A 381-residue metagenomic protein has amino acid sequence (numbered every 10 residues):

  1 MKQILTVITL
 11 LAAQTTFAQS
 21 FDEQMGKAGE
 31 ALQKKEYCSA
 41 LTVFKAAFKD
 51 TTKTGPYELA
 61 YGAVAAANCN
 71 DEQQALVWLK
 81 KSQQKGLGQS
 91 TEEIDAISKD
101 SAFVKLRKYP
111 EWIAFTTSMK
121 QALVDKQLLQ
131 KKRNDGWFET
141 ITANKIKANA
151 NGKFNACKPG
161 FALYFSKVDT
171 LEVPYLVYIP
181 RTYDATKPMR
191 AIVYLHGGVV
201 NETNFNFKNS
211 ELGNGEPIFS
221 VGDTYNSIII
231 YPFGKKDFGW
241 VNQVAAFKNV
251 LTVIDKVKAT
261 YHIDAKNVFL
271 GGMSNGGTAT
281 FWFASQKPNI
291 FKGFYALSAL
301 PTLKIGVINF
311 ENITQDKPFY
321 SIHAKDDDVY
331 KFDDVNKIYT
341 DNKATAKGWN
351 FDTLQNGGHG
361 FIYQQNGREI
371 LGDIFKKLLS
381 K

Functional and structural regions predicted by a protein language model:
M1-F21: Bacterial Sec-dependent N-terminal signal peptides
E23-K34, K105-M189, N275, Y339 (+2 more regions): A domain-start/cap signature at the N-terminus of enzymes
K27, Y61-G62: Structural register within alpha-helical repeat arrays
S98, I322, D328, D333-K381: C-terminal catalytic histidine-bearing segment of alpha/beta-hydrolase fold enzymes
T182-K187, F238-S274: Gly/Ser-rich "nucleophile elbow"/oxyanion-hole loop immediately N-terminal to the catalytic nucleophile in hydrolases
A191, L195-L251: Active-site machinery of serine-nucleophile hydrolases
A259-T260, K266-Q315: Primarily recognizes the serine-hydrolase "nucleophile elbow" in alpha/beta-hydrolase and SGNH/GDSL folds
